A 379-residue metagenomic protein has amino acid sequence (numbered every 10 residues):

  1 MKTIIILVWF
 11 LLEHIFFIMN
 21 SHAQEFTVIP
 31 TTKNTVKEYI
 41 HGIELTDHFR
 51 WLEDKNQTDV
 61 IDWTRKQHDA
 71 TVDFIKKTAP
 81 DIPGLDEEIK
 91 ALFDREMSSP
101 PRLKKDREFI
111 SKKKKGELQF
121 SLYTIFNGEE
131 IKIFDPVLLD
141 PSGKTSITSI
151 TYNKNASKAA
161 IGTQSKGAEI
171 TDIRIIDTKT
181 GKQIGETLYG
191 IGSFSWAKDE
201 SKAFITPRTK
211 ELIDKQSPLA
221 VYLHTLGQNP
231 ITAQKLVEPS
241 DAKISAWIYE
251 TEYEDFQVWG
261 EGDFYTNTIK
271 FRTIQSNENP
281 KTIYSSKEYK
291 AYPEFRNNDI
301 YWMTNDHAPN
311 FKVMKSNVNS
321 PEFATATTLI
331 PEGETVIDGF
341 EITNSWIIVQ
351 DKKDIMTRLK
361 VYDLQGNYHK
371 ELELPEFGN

Functional and structural regions predicted by a protein language model:
M1-I5: Positively charged n-region of N-terminal signal peptides that target proteins for export
L7-F17: Bacterial N-terminal signal peptides
S21-A23: Boundary at the C-terminal end of the N-terminal hydrophobic targeting segment
E25-H41: Short acidic, Pro/Gly- and aromatic-enriched capping/linker segments at domain boundaries
P30-T31, I43-P80, G84-N379: Peripheral, non-catalytic segments that deliver or gate enzyme domains
